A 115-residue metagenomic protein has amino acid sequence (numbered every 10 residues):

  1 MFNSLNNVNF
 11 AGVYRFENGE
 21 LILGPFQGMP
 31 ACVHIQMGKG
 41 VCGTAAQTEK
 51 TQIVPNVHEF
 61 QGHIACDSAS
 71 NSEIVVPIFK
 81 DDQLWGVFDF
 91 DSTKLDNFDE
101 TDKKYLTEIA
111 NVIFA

Functional and structural regions predicted by a protein language model:
M1-I22: Helix-loop-beta substructure at the N-terminus of cytosolic sensory domains that couple signal/ligand detection
M1-L5, T44, V112: Amphipathic alpha-helical regulatory segments at dimerization interfaces that relay allosteric signals between sensory
L5, C66-S70: Short loop/turn motifs at secondary-structure junctions and domain boundaries
F10, V75, V87: Short hydrophobic/aromatic beta-strand element in the GNAT-like acyltransferase core that lines or flanks the acyl-donor
F16, E20-C66: Regulatory sensory and allosteric helical modules in signal-transduction proteins and certain transcription factors
S72-F79: A short, aliphatic-rich beta-strand micro-motif
F79-S92: Sensory-domain boundary capping and coupling elements
S92-A115: Juxtadomain coupling helices with adjacent low-complexity linkers
